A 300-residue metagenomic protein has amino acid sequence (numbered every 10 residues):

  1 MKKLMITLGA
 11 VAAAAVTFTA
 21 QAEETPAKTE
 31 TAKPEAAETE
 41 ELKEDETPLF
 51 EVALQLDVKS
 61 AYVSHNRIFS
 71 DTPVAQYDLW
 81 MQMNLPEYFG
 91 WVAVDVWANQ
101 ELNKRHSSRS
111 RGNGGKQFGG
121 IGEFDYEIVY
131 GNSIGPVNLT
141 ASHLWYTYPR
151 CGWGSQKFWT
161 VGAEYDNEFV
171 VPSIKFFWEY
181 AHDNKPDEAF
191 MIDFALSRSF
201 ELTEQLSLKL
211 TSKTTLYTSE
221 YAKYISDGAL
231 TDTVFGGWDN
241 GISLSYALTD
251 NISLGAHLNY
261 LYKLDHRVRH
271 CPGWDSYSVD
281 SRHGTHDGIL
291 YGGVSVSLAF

Functional and structural regions predicted by a protein language model:
M1-E51, Y88: Cleavable N-terminal export/targeting peptides
P48-F50, D71-A75, G120-F124, W153-W159 (+3 more regions): Residues that define the transmembrane beta-barrel architecture of outer-membrane proteins
L56-V58, Y77-M83, Y126-N132, H143 (+8 more regions): Residues on the lipid-exposed face of transmembrane beta-strands in outer-membrane beta-barrel proteins
V58-S64, M83, V96-K104, N132-I134 (+7 more regions): Transmembrane beta-strands of outer-membrane beta-barrel pores
S64-S70, K104-G119, C151-F158, D183-F190 (+2 more regions): Outer-membrane beta-barrel translocator domains and adjoining extracellular loop/strand segments of Gram-negative
H65, W238-F300: Predominantly the C-terminal beta-signal and adjacent terminal strand-loop region of outer-membrane beta-barrel
P86-V94, G135-A141, E168-I174, T203-L208 (+1 more regions): Repeated loop/turn-to-beta-strand initiation elements of outer-membrane beta-barrel proteins
S155-D239, Y246: Detector for outer-membrane/organellar transmembrane beta-barrel domains, recognizing the amphipathic beta-strand
